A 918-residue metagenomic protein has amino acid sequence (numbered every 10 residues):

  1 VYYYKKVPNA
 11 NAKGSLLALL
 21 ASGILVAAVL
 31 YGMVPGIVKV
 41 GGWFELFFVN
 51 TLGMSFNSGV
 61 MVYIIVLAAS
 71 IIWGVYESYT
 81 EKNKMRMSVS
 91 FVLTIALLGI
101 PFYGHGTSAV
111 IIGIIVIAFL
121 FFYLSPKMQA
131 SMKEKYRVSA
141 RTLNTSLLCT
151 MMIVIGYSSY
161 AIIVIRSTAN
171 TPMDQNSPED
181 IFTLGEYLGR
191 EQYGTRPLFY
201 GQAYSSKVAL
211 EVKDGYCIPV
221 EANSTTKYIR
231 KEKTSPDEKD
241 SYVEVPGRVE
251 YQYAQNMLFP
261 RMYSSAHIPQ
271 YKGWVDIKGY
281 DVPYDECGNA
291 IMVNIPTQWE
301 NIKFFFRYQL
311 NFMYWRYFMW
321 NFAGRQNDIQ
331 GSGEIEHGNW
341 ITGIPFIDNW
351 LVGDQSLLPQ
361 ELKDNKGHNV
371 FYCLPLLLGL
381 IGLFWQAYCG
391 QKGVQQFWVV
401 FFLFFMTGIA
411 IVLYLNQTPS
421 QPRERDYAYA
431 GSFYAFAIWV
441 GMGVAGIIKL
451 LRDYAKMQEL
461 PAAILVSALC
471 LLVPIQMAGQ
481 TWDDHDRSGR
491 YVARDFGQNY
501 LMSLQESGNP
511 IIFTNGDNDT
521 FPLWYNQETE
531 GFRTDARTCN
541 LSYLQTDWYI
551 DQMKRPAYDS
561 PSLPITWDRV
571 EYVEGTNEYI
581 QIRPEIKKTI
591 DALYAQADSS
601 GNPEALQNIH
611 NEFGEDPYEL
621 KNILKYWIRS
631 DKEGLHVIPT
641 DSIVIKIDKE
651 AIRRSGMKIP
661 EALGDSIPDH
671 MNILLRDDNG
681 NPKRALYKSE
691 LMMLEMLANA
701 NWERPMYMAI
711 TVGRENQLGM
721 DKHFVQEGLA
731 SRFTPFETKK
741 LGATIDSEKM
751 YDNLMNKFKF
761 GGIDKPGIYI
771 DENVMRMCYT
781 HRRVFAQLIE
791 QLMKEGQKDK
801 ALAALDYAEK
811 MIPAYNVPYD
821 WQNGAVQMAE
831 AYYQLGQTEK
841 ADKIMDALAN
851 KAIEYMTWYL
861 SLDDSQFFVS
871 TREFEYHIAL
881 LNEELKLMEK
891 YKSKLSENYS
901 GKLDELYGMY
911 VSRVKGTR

Functional and structural regions predicted by a protein language model:
V1-Y429, F436-N509, F521-R918: ER/secretory pathway lumenal C-terminal domains and tails of membrane proteins involved in glycoprotein biogenesis
